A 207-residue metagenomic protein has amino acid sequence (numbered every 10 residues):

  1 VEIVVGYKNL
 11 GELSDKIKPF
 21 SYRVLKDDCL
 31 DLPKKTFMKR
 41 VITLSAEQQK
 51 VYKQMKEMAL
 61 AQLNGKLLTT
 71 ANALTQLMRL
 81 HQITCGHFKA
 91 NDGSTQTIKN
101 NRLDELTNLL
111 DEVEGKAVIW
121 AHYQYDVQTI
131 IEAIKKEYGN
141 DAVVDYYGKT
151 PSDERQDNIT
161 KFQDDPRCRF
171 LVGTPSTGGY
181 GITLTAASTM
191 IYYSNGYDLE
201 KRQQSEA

Functional and structural regions predicted by a protein language model:
V1-D28: Conserved P-loop NTPase motor "coupling/switch" region that bridges the ATPase
Y7-S14, W120-H122, G173-P175, Y193-N195: Short His-Asn-centered micro-motif
K8-E12, E47-K50, E105, E200: Charged, alpha-helix-enriched surfaces in structured cytosolic catalytic cores of large nucleotide-utilizing machines
D31-I182: Conserved Helicase C-terminal RecA-like lobe
G178-G179, G196-D198: Short Gly/Pro-enriched loop/turn and capping motifs at secondary-structure junctions
I182-N195: A short beta-strand element within the Helicase C-terminal
D198-A207: Conserved SF2 helicase motif VI
